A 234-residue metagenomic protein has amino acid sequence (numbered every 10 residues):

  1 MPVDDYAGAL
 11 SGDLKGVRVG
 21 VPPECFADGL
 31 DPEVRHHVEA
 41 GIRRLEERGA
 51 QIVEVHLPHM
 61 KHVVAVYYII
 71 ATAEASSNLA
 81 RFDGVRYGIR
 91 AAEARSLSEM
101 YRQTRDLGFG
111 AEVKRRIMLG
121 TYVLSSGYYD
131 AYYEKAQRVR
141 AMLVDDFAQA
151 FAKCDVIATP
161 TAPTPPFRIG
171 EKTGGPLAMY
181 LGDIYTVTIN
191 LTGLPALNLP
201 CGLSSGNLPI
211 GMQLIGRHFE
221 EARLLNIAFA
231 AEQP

Functional and structural regions predicted by a protein language model:
M1-Q51, K114, M118-D145, K153 (+1 more regions): Structural helix-boundary/capping segments
A7-G8, D28, V66, R102-G108: A short glycine-threonine-serine/GTX helix/turn-capping micro-motif
L14, H59-M60, D83-L191: Serine-dependent amide/ester hydrolase catalytic core
V17-R18, P22-E24, V55-V66, L97 (+1 more regions): Flexible, acidic loop-helix segments that line cofactor/substrate-binding pockets
G29, H62, P166-R168, G206: Generic structural signal for helix capping and beta-alpha/helix-loop junctions
P32-V34, V64-A73, R168-G174: Short glycine/threonine-rich loop-to-helix capping motif typified by GTGT followed within a few residues by an Asp-Pro
Q51-V55, G88: Short secondary-structure junctions
